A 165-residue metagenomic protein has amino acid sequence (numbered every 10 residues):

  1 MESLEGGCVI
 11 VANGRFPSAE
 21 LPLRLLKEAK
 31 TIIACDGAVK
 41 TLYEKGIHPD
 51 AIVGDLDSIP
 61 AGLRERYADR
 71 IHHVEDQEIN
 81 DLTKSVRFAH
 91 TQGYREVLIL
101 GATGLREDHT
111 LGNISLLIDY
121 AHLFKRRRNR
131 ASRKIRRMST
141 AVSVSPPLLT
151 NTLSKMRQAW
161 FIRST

Functional and structural regions predicted by a protein language model:
M1-R66: N-terminal beta-strand-loop-alpha-helix module at the start of alpha/beta ligand-binding or catalytic domains
R24-E28, H48, I114-I118, W160-I162: Short, solvent-exposed amphipathic alpha-helical segments in soluble enzyme and RNA/protein-processing domains
A68-G93: Short phosphate-binding loop-to-helix
H72, V97-A102: Short glycine-rich or small-residue beta-strand-to-loop segments that form or flank ligand, phosphate, metal/Fe-S
G104-I118: Short Gly/Thr/Asp-enriched flexible loops that form oxyanion-binding sites at enzyme active sites
A121-R128: Short, acidic/small-residue loops that bind anionic groups at enzyme active sites
R128-T165: Long, charged alpha-helical interface segments
